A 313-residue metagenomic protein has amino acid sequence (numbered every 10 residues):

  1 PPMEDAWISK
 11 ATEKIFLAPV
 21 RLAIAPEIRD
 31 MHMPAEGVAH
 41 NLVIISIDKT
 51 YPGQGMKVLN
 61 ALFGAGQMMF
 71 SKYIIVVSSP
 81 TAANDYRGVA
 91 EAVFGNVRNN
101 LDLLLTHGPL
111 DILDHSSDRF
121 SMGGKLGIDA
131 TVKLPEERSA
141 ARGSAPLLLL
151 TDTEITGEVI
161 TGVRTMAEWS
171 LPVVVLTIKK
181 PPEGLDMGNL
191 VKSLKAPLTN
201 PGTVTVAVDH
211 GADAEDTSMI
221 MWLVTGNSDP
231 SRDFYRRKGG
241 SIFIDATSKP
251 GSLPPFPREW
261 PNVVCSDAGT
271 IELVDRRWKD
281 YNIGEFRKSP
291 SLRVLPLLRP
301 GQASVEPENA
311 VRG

Functional and structural regions predicted by a protein language model:
P1-G313: Charged, compositionally biased interaction regions
